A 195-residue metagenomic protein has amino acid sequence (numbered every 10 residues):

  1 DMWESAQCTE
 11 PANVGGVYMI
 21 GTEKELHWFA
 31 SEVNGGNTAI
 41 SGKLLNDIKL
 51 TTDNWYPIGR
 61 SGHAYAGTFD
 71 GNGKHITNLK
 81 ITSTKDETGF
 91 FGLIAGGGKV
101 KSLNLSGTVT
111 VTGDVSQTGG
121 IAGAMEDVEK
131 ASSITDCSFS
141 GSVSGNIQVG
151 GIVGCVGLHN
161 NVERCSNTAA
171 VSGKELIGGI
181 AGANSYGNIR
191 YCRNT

Functional and structural regions predicted by a protein language model:
D1-T195: Surface-exposed repetitive/solenoidal architectures
